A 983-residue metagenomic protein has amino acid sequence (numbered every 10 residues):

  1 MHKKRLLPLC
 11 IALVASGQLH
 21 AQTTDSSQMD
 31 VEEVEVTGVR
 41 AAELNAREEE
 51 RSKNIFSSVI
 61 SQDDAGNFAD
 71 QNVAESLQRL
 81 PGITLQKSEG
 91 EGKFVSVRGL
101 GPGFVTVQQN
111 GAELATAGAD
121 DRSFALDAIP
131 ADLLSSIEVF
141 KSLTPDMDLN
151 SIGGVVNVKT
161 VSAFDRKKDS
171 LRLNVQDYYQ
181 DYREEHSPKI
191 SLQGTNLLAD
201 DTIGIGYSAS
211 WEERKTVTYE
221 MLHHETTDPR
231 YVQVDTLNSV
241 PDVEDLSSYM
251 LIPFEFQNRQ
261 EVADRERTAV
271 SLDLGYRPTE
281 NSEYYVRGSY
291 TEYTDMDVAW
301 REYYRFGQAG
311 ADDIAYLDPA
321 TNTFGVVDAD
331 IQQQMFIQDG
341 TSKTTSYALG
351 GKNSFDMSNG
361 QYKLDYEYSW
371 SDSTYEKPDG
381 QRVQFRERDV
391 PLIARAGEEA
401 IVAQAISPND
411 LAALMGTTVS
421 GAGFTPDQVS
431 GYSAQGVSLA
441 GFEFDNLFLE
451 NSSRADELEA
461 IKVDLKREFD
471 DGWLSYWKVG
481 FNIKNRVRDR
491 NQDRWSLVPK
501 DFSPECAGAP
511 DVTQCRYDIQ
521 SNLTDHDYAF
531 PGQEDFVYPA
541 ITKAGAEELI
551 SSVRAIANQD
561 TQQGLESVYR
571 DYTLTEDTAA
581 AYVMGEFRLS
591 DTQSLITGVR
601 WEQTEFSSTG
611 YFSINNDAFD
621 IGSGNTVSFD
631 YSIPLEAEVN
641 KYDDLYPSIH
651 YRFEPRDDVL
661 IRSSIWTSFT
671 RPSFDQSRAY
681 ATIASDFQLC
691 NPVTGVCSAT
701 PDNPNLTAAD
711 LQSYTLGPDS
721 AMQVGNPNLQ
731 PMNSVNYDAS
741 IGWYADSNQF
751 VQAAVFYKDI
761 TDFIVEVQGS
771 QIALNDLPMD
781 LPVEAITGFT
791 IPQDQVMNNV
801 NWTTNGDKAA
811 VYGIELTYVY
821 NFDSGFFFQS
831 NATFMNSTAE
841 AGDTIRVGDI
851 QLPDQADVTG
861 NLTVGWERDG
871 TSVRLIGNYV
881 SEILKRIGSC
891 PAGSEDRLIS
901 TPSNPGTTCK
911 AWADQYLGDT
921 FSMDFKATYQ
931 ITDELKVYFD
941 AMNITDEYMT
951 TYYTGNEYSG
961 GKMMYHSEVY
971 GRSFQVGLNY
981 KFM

Functional and structural regions predicted by a protein language model:
E33-G66, F94, P102, A112 (+1 more regions): N-terminal periplasmic "start-of-domain" segments of outer-membrane beta-barrel proteins
V73-S76, K93-S96, Q108, F124-D127 (+2 more regions): N-terminal periplasmic accessory domains that precede and gate Gram-negative outer-membrane beta-barrel machines
A74-E113, D675: Extracytoplasmic beta-strand/coil segments of soluble accessory domains associated with Gram-negative outer-membrane
T116, A128-N174, T218, K981: A beta-strand signature from Gram-negative outer-membrane beta-barrel systems, especially the internal plug domain
R183-A309, G325, Q332, G340-G350 (+1 more regions): Transmembrane beta-barrel wall of Gram-negative outer-membrane proteins
Y219-N258, V298-M335, Q384-N446, P499-Q520 (+7 more regions): Solvent-exposed loop segments that connect transmembrane elements
F750, V755-Q771, N775-S889, T945: Gram-negative outer-membrane beta-barrel transporters
Y879-E895, T928-M983: C-terminal beta-signal and adjacent terminal beta-strands/loops of Gram-negative outer-membrane beta-barrel proteins
